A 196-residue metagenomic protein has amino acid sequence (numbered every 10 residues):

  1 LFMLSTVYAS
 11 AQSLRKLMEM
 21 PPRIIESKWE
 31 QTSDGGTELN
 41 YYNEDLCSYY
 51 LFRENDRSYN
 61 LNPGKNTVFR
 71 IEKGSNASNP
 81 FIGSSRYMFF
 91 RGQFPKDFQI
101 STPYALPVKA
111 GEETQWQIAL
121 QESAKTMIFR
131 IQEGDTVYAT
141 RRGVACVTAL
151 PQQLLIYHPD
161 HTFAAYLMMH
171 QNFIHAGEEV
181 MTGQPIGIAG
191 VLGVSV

Functional and structural regions predicted by a protein language model:
L1-T6: Bacterial N-terminal signal peptides
V7-A11: Sec/Tat signal peptide C-region and signal peptidase I cleavage site
Q12-N62: Cationic-aromatic interfacial patches
D45, L120, A149, H170-F173 (+1 more regions): A generic structural motif
L51-F52, S58-Q152, T182: Surface-exposed, glycine-biased beta-strand/turn segments
G134-V137, Q171-E178: Short, surface-exposed secondary-structure edge patches
T140-F173: Zn2+-dependent peptidoglycan hydrolase active-site motif and core
L154-Y157, E178-V196: Conserved, short, structured surface segments that act as functional micro-motifs
